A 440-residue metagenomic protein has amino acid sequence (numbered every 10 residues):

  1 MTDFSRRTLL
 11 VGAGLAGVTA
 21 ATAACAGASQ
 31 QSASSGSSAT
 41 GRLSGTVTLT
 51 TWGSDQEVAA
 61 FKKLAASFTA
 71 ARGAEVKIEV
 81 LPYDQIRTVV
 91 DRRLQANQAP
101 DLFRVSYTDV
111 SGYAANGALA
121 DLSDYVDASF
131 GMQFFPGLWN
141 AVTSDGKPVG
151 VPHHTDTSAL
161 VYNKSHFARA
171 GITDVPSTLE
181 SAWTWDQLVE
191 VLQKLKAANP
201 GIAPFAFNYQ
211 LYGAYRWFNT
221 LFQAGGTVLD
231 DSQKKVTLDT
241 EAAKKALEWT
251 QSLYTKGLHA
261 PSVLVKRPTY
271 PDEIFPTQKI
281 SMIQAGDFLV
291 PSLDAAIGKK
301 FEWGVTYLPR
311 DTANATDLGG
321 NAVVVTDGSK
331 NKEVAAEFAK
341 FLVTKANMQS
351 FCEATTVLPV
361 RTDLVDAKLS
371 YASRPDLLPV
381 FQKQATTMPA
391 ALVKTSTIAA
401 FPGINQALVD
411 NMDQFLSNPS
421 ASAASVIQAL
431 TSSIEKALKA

Functional and structural regions predicted by a protein language model:
T2-G112, D127-G131, D174, R310-T312 (+5 more regions): Conserved N-terminal structural module of periplasmic/extracytoplasmic solute-binding proteins
G41-L43, S123-F134, S177-S181, A203-F207 (+4 more regions): Short, solvent-exposed loop/beta-turn-alpha elements that line the ligand-binding surface or hinge of extracytoplasmic
T51, V110, Y215-A224, E241 (+1 more regions): Extracytoplasmic/periplasmic substrate-binding proteins
A60, K164-H166, P200, K340-V365: Periplasmic-binding protein-like
L81-V89, T108, S181-Q187, V263-P276: Short helix-initiation/N-cap motifs at beta->coil->alpha
T108-A159, Q187, T220, G298 (+3 more regions): Hinge/lid segment of periplasmic solute-binding proteins
D127, V142-Y212, T227-L264, D327-E333 (+1 more regions): Helix-loop-helix "hinge/cap" segment bordering the ligand-binding cleft or interdomain interface
P379-L430: C-terminal capping/gating helix-and-loop segments adjacent to ligand/active sites or protein-protein/ligand interfaces
